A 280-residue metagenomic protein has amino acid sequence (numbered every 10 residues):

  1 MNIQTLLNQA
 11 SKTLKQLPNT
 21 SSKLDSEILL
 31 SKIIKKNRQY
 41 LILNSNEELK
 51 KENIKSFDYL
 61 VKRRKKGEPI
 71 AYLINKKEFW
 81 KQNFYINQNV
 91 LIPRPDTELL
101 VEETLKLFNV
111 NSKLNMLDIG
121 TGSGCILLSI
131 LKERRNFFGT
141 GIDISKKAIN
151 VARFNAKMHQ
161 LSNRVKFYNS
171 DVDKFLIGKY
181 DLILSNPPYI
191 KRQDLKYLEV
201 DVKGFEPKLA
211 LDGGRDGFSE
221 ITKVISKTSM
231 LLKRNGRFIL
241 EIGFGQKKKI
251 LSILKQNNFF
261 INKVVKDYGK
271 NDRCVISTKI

Functional and structural regions predicted by a protein language model:
M1-F57: A short N-terminal interaction module
L14, F108, A156, T228 (+1 more regions): Conserved hydrophobic residues forming the short capping helix/wall of the S-adenosyl-L-methionine
K32-L107: Conserved AdoMet
E98-Y197, D201, K223: Conserved SAM/SAH cofactor-binding pocket of Class I
K146, E199-K233, R237-Q246: Glycine-rich S-adenosyl-L-methionine
Y168-S170, I242, K266: Short loop/edge segments at beta-strand edges and connector loops that shape dinucleotide/nucleotide cofactor-binding
I242-N257: Short alpha-helix
N257-I280: Core SAM-dependent methyltransferase catalytic element
